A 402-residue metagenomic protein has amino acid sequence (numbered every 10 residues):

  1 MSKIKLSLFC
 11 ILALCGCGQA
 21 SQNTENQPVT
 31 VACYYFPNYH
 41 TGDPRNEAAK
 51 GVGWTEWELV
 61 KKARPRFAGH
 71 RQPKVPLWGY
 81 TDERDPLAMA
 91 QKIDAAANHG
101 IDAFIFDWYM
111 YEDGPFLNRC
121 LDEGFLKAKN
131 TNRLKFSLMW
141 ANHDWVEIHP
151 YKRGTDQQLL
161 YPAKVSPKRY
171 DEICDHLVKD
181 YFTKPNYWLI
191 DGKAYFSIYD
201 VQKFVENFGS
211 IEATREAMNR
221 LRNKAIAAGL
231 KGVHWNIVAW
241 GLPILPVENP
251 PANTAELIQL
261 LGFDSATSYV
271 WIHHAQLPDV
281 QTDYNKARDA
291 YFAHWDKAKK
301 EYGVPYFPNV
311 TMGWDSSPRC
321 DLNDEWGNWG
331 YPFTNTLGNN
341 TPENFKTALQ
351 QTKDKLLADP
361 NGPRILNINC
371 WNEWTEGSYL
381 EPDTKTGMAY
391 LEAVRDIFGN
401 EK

Functional and structural regions predicted by a protein language model:
S2-F9: Sec-dependent signal peptide recognition, specifically the positively charged N-region followed immediately by
C10-N26: Bacterial Sec-dependent signal peptides at the C-terminal "C-region" and cleavage site
N23-K402: Glycan-processing catalytic domains of CAZymes
